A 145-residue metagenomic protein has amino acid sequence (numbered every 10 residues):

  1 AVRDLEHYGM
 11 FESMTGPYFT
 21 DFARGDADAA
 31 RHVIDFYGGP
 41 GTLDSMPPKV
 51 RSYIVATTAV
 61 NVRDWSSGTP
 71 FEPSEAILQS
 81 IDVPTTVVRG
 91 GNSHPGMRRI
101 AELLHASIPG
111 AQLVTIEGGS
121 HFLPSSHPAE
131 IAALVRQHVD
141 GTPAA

Functional and structural regions predicted by a protein language model:
A1-F22: Flexible "cap/lid" loop of the alpha/beta hydrolase fold
Y8, M97-A101, S125-A129: Conserved strand-to-helix beginnings and helix N-cap segments that scaffold or border functional pockets
P17-A30, S126: Short helix-adjacent coil turns
R24-W65, E72: Conserved alpha/beta-hydrolase catalytic His-Asp/Glu region
V50-A106, Q112-T115: Conserved serine/cysteine hydrolase catalytic core
P109-A145: Catalytic active-site module of serine/aspartate enzymes centered on a nucleophile-bearing elbow/loop
